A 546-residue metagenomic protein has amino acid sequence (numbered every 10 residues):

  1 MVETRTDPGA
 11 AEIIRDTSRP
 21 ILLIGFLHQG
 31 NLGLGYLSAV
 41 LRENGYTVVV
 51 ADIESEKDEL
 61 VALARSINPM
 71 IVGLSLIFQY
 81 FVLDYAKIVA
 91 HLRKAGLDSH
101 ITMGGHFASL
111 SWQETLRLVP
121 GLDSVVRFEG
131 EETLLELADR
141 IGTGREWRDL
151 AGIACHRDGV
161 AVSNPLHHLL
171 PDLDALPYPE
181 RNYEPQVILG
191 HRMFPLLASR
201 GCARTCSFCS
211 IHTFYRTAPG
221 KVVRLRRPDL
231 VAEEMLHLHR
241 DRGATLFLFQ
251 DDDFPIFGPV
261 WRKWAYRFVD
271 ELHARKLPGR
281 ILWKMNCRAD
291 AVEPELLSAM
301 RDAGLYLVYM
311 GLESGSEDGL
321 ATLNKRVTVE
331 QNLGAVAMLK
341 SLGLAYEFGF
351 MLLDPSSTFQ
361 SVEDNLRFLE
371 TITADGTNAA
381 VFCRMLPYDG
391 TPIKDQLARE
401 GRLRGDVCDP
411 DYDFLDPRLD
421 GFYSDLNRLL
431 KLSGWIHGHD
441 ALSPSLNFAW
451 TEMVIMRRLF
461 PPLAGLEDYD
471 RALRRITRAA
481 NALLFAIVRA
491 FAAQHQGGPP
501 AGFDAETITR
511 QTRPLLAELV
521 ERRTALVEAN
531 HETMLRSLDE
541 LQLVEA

Functional and structural regions predicted by a protein language model:
M1-I24, R42, V61-M70, L74 (+2 more regions): Radical SAM enzyme core and accessory elements
V2-S18, G33, L150, C155-A198 (+2 more regions): N-terminal [4Fe-4S]-dependent radical SAM core
P20, F26-L27, G33, L37-V40 (+2 more regions): Glycine-rich beta-alpha loop elements in corrinoid/cobalamin-binding modules across cobalamin-dependent enzymes
G25, V50-E54, T213, F350-L352 (+1 more regions): Residue-level recognition of beta-strand->loop/alpha-helix junctions
W112, R204, F208, F257-P259 (+4 more regions): Flexible glycine/acidic-rich beta-alpha junction loops that bind and position SAM and/or redox cofactors in anaerobic
W112-L118, L296, S356-T371: Catalytic cores of alpha/beta
D174-Y346, R367: Radical SAM [4Fe-4S] cluster-binding motif and immediate context
